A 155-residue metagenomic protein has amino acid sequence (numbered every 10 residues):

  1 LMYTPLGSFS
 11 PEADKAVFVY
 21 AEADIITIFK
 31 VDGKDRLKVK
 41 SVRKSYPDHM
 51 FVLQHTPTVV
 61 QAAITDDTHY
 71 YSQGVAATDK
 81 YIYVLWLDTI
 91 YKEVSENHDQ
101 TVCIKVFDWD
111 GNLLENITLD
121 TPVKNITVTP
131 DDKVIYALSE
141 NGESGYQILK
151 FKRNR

Functional and structural regions predicted by a protein language model:
L1-M2, R36-D67, T121: Surface-exposed loop and turn segments in beta-propeller and other repeat-based domains that flank or scaffold
Y3-D14, V19-Y20, D67-T78, T127-D131: Structural signature of eukaryotic scaffold interfaces centered on beta-propeller domains
A21, L87-T89, E140-G142: Short loop/turn segments immediately following the C-termini of beta-strands
A23-F29, K92-C103, E143-K152: Structural motif
K30-K34, F107-N112, K152-R155: Short loop/turn segments that connect beta-strands within beta-propeller blades
A63-F107: Loop/turn-rich, solvent-exposed surfaces of beta-rich toroidal or solenoidal domains
T127-R155: Blade-level signature of beta-propeller repeat domains, shared across WD40, Kelch, NHL, RCC1 and BNR/Asp-box propellers
